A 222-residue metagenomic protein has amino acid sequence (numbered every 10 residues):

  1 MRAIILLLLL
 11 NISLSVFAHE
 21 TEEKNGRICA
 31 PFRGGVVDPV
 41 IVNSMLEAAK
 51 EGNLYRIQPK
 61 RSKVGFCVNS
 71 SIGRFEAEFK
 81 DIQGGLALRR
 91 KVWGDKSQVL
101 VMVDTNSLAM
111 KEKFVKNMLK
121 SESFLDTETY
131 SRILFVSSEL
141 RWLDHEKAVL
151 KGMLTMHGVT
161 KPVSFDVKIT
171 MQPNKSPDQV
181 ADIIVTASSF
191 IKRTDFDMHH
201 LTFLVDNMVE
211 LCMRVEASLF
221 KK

Functional and structural regions predicted by a protein language model:
I5-S13: Bacterial N-terminal signal peptides
A18-K222: Low-complexity, acidic/polar, glycine-enriched regions of mature
